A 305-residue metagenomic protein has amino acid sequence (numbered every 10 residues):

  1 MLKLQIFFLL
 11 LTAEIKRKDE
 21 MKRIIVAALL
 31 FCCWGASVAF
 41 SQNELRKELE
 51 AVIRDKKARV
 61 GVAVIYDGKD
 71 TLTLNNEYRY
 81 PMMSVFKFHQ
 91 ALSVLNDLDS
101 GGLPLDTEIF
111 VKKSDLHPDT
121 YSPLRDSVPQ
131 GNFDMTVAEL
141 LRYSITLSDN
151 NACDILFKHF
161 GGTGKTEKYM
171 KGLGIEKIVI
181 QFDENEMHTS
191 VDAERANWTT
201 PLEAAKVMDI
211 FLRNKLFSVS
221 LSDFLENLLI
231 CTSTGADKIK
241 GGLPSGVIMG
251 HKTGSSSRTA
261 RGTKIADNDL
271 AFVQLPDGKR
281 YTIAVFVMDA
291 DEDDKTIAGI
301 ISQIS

Functional and structural regions predicted by a protein language model:
M1-E44: Bacterial Sec-dependent N-terminal signal peptides
F40-P81, S257: Beta-lactamase-like hydrolase cores
Q42-A51, D55, K158-H159, T163-G164 (+4 more regions): Structured C-terminal helix/loop/strand segments within mature extracytoplasmic catalytic/sensor domains
R59, F133, D154-L216: Mid-domain, small-residue-enriched loop/turn segments at the edges of structured enzyme/sensor domains
P81-I109, S144, I283: Active-site SXXK
N96-L116, T163, S218-S222: Short, well-structured active-site flanking segments
L116-D154: Conserved catalytic neighborhood of penicillin-recognizing serine enzymes
